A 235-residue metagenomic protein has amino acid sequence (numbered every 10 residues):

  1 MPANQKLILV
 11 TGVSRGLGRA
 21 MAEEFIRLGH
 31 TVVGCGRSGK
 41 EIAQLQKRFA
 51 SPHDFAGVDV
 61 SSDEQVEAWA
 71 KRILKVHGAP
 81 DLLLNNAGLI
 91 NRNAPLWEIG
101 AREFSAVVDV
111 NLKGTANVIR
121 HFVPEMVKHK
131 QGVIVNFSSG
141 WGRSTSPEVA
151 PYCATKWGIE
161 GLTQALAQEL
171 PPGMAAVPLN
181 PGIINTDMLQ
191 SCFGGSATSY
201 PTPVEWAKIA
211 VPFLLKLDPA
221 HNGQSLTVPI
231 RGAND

Functional and structural regions predicted by a protein language model:
S14-R15: Conserved glycine-rich cofactor-binding loop
L28-Q44: Conserved glycine-rich Rossmann-like NAD(P)H-binding loop of the short-chain dehydrogenase/reductase
G57-A68, A101: The beta1-alpha1 cofactor-binding region of Rossmann-like NAD(H)/NADP(H)-dependent oxidoreductases
A94-L96, E103-S105: Substrate-binding pocket helix/loop in short-chain dehydrogenase/reductase
I119, T155: Active-site helix of classical SDR
S139: Residue(s) in the substrate-gating loop at a strand-loop-helix junction that position the organic substrate next
P172-M174, P178-L179, T186, G195-D235: C-terminal helical subdomain
